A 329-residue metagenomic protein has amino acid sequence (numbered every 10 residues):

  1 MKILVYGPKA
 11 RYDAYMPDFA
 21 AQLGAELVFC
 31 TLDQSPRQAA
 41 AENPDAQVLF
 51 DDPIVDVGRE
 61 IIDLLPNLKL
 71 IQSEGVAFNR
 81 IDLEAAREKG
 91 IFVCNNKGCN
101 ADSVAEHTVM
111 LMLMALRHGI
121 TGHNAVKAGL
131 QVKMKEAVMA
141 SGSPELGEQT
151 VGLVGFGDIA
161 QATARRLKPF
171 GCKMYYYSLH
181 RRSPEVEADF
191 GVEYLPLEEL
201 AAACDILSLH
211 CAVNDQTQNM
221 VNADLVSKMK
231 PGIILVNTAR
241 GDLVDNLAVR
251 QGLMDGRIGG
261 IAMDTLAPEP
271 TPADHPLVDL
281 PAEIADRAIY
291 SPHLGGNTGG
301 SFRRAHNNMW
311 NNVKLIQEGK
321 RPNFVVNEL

Functional and structural regions predicted by a protein language model:
M1-C94, N222: An N-terminal-biased, well-structured beta-alpha scaffold segment characteristic of Rossmann-like dinucleotide-binding
D18, A137-P231: Rossmann-like dinucleotide/phosphate-binding beta-alpha-beta segment
V28-Q34, D51-I54, A128-A137, E187-Y194 (+3 more regions): Short gly/ser/thr-rich secondary-structure transition/capping motifs
A46, L65, A203-C204, G232: An anion/phosphate-binding loop that grips the pyrophosphate of nucleotide cofactors and donors
I54, V76, D205, H210-V213 (+2 more regions): Short glycine-/small-residue-rich Rossmann-like dinucleotide-binding loops
K89, K97-T150, A162: Phosphate-binding beta-alpha-beta segment of Rossmann-like dinucleotide-binding domains, i.e., the NAD(P)
V93, G232, T238-L329: Rossmann-like dinucleotide-binding domain for NAD(H)/NADP(H)
A105-N124, R165-C172, N307-L315, K320: Oxidoreductase and adenylate-handling cofactor-binding alpha/beta cores
